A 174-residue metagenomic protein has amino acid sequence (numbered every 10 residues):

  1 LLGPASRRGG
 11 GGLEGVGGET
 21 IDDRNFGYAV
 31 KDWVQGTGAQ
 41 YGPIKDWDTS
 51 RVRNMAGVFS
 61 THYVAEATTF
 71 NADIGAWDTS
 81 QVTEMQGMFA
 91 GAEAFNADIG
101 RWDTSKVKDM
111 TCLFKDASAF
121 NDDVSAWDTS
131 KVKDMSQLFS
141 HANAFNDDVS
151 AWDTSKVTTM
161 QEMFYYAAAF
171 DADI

Functional and structural regions predicted by a protein language model:
G3-I174: Negatively charged
